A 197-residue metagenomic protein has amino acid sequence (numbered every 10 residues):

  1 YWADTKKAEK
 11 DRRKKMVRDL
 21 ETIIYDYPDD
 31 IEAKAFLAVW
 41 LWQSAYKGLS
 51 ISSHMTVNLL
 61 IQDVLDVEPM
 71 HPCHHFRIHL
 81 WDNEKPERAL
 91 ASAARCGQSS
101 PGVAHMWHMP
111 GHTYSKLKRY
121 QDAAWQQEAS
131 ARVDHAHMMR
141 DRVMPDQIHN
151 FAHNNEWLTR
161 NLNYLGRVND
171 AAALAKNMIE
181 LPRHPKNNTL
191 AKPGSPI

Functional and structural regions predicted by a protein language model:
Y1-A8, A38, W42-L49, I78-K85 (+6 more regions): Short coil/turn linking the two alpha-helices of tandem helical-hairpin repeats
R13, K47, H54, P86-E87 (+2 more regions): TPR-repeat structural position
E21, Y25, Q62, D66 (+4 more regions): Amphipathic alpha-helical segments of tetratricopeptide repeats
D30-A33, P69-C73, V103, H137 (+1 more regions): Residue-level recognition of tetratricopeptide repeat
K34, L41, C73-R77, W107-P110 (+4 more regions): TPR repeat positional signature
Y120, Q127-S130, I148-P182: Extended catalytic-interface subdomain
A136-N150, H184-P196: Acidic, Ser/Thr-rich low-complexity linear motifs
